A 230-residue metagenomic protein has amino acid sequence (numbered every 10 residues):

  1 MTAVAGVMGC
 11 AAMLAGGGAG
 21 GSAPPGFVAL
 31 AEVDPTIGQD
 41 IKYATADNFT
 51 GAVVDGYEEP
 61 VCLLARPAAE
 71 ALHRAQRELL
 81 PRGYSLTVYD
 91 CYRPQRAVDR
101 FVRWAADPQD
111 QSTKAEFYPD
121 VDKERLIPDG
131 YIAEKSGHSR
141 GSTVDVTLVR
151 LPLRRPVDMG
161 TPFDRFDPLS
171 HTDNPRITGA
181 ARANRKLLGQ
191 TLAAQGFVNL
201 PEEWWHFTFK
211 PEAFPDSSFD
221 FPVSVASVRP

Functional and structural regions predicted by a protein language model:
M1-A19: Secretory targeting and sorting signals
L14-C91, Q95-E202, P211-P230: Extracytoplasmic cell-surface/polysaccharide-interacting catalytic and binding patches
F207: Conserved metal-phosphate-binding beta-hairpin within the catalytic cores of diverse ATP-dependent phosphoryl-transfer
